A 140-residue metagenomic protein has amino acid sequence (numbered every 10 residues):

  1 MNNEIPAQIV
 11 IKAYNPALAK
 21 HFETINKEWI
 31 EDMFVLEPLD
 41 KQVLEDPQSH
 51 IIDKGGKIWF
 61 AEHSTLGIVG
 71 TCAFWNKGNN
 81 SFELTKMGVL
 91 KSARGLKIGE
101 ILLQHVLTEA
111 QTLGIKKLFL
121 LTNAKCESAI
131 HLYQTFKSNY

Functional and structural regions predicted by a protein language model:
M1-A7: Basic/polar N-terminal segments that are highly enriched at the extreme N-terminus, encompassing both cleavable
I9, A13-T85, L90-K91, L103-H105 (+2 more regions): Acetyl-CoA-dependent GNAT
L90-S92, L96, A124-K125: Active-site acidic-Proline motif in GNAT/NAT acetyltransferases
E100, A124-Y140: Conserved active-site alpha-helix within GNAT-family acetyltransferase domains
A110-T122: Conserved GNAT acetyl-CoA-binding A-motif
